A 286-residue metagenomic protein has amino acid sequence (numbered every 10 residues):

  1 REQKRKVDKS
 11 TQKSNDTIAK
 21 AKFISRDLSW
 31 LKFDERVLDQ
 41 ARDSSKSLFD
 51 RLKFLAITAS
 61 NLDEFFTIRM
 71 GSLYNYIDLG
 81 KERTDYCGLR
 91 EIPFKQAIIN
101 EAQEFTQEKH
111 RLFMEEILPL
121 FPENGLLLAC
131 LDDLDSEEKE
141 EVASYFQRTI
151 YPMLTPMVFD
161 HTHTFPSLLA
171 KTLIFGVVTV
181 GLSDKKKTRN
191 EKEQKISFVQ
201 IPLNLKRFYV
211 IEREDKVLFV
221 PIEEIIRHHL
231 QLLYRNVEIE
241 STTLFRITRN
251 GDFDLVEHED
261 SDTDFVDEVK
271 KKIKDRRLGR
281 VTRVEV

Functional and structural regions predicted by a protein language model:
E2-V286: N-terminal non-catalytic structural scaffold regions of very large proteins
